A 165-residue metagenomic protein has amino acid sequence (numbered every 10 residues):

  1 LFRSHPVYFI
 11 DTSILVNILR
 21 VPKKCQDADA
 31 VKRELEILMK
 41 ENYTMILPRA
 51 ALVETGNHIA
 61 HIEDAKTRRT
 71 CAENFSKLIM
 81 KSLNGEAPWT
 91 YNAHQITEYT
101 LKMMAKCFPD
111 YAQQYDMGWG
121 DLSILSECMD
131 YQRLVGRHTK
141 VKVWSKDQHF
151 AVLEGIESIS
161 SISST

Functional and structural regions predicted by a protein language model:
F2-A50, H58-F75, T139, E154: Short, well-structured N-terminal submotif of metal-dependent ribonuclease cores
F2-H5, M129-T165: Acidic, PIN/NYN-like endoribonuclease modules and their adjacent C-terminal/linker elements
I14, A51, I124, H149-F150: Alpha-helix capping/helix-boundary segments
P22-D29, I37, S82-E86, M129-K140 (+1 more regions): Alpha-helix termini
D27, R33-E41, P48-A50, T70 (+2 more regions): Extended charged low-complexity segments that act as oligomerization/scaffolding linkers
E54: Phosphate-coordination/substrate-recognition cap region in phosphate-metabolizing enzymes
N84-Q148: Active-site neighborhoods of divalent-metal-dependent phosphate/nucleic-acid chemistry enzymes
